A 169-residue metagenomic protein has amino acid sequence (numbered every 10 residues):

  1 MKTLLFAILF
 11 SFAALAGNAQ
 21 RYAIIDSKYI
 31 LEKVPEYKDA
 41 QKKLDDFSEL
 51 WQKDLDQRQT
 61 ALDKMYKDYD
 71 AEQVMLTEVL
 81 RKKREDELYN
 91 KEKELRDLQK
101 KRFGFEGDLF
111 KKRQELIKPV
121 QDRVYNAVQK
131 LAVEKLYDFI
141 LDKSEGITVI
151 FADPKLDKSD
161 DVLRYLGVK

Functional and structural regions predicted by a protein language model:
L4-N18: Hydrophobic h-region of N-terminal signal peptides that target proteins for export in Gram-negative bacteria
Q20-K169: Amphipathic, charged alpha-helical segments and their helix-to-coil junctions in extracytoplasmic/peripheral assemblies
